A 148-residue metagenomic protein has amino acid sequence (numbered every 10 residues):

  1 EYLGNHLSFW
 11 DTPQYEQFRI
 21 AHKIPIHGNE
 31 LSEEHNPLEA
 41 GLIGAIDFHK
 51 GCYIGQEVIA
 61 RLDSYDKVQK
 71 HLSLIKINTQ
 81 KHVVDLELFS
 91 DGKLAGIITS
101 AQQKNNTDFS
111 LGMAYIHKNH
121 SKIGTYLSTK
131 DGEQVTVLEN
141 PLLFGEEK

Functional and structural regions predicted by a protein language model:
E1-P25, S128: Acidic, low-complexity central loop/insert segments
H6, I26, S32, L38 (+2 more regions): Residue-level detector of functional hotspots within protein domains
D11-P13, P37, H117: Alpha-helix initiation/capping motif
F18, A40-I46, I54-Q56, A60-K148: Glycine-rich, small/acidic residue-mixed loop/short-helix segments
I20-D47, G51-C52: Active-site loop ensemble at the mouth of alpha/beta enzyme cores that anchors a bound cofactor
